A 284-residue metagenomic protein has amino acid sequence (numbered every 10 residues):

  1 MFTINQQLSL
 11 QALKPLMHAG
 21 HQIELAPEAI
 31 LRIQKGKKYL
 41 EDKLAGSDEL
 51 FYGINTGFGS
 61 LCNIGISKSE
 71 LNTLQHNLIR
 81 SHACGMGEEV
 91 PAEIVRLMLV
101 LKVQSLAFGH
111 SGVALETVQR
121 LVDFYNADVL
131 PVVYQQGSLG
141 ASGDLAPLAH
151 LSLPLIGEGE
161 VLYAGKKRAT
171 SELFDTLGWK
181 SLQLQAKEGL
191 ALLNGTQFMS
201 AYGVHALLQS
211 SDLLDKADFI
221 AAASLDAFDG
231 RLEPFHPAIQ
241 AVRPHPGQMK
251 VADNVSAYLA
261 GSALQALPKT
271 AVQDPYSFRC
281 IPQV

Functional and structural regions predicted by a protein language model:
M1-D48: N- or domain-start disorder-to-order transition segments that initiate the globular core
M1-S9, F174-N194, N254, Y258-K269: Acidic, low-complexity proline/glycine-rich segments
F51: Conserved "HGTGT" condensation-loop signature of ketosynthase/thiolase-family condensing enzymes that catalyze
S60-Q75: Glycine-rich loop at the start of a catalytic domain that most often binds anionic cofactors/ligands
Q75-R96, V100-A107, L259-V284: Glycine-rich, flexible beta-strand/loop modules in the N-terminal catalytic cores of phosphate-handling
A83, G87, P91, V95-H245: Active-site cavity-forming subdomains of large catalytic enzyme subunits
L225-V284: Accessory "access/gating" subregions that flank catalytic or transport cores
